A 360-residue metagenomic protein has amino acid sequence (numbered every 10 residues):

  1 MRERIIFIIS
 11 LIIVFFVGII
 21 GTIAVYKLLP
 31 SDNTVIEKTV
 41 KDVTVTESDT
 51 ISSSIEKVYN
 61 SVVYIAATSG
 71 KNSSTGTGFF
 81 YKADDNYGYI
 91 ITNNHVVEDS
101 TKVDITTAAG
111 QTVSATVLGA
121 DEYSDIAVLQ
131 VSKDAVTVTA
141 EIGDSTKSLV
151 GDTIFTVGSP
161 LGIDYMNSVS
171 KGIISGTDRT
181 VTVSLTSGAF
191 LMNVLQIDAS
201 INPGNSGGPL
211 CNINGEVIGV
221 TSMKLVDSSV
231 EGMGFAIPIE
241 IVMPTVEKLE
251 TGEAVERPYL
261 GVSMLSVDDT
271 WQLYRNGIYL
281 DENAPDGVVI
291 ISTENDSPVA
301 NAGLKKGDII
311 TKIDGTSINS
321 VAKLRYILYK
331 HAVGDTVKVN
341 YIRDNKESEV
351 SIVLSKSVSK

Functional and structural regions predicted by a protein language model:
M1-N33, T116, Q130, L149 (+2 more regions): C-terminal recognition in membrane/secretory proteostasis and scaffolding
E3-I8, G21, L29, S69-T75 (+6 more regions): Active-site loop architecture of trypsin-fold serine endopeptidases
A24-F80, S100-K102, I126, L149-V150 (+2 more regions): N-terminal activation segment of mature serine protease catalytic domains
V62, Y89-I91, I126-V128, V169-I173 (+1 more regions): Conserved hydrophobic/aromatic beta-strand scaffold that supports enzyme active sites
I65, Y81-A83, N94, L118-A120 (+9 more regions): Residue-level recognition of beta-strand microenvironments
S69-S74, F80-D164, S228, K312 (+5 more regions): Conserved active-site neighborhood of the chymotrypsin/trypsin-like protease fold
A83-D85, A120-S124, S175-V183, V267-W271 (+1 more regions): Short, conserved beta-turn/loop elements at beta-strand boundaries and strand-helix junctions
S168-R179, R325-V333: Short, compositionally biased
